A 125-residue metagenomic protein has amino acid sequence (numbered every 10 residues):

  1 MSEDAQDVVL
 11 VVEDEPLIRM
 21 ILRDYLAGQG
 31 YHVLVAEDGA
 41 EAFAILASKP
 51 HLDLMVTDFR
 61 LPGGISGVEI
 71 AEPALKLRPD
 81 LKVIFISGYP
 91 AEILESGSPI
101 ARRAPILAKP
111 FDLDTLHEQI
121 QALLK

Functional and structural regions predicted by a protein language model:
M1-L10, P16, L75-K76, D80 (+4 more regions): Non-catalytic signal-transmission and effector/linker regions of two-component phosphorelay proteins
L10, R23, V35-L54, E95: Acidic, metal-coordinating helix/loop segments flanking the phosphotransfer/catalytic sites of two-component signaling
M20-G28: Charged docking surfaces used in two-component/phosphorelay signaling
D38, G63-I70: Acidic catalytic/metal-coordinating carboxylates
A44, V68-D80: Short amphipathic alpha-helix used as the core "switch/output" element in two-component signaling
D58-F59: Active-site residues of response regulator receiver
Y89-L94: Negatively charged, flexible loop motifs adjacent to catalytic sites in prokaryotic signal transduction proteins
